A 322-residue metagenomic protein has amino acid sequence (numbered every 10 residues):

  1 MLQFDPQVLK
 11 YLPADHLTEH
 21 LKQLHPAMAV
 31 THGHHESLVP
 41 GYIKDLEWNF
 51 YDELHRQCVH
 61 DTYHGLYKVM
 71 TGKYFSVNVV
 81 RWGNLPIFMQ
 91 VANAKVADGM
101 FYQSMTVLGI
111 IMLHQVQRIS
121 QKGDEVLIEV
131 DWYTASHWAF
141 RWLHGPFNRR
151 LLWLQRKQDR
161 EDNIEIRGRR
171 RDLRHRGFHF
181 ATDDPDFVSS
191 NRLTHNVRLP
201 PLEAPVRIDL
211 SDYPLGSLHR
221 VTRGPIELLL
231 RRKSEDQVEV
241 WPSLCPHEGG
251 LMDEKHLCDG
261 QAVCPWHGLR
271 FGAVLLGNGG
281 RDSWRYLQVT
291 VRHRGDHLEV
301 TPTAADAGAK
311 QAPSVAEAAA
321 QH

Functional and structural regions predicted by a protein language model:
M1-G72: Hydrophobic ligand-binding cavity/cleft-lining segments
M1-Q7, P86-K95, F101, Y213-H322: Rieske [2Fe-2S] iron-sulfur-binding domain
V30-P40, P200-D212: Short amphipathic
C58-V59, L113-Q115, W138-H144, L251-D253 (+1 more regions): A short, polar/proline- and glycine-enriched secondary-structure boundary/capping micro-motif
L66-Y67, S76-E125: Hydrophobic-ligand binding "helix-grip"
M70-G72, G123, S234: Residue-level recognition of beta-strand termini and adjacent short loop/turns
M105-R156, P302: Beta-strand/loop substructures that line and gate deep hydrophobic ligand-binding cavities in soluble
W142-R198, A319-H322: A conserved amphipathic terminal alpha-helix motif
